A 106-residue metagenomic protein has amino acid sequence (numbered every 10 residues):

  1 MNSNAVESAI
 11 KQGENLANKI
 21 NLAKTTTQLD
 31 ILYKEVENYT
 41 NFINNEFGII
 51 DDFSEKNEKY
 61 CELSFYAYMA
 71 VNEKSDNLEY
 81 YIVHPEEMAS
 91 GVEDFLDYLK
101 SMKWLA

Functional and structural regions predicted by a protein language model:
M1-E7, S101-A106: Short intrinsically disordered terminal tails
N2-E37: Short terminal alpha-helical segments
A9, G13, A17, T40 (+2 more regions): Small side chains
K19-L32, F47-S54, S75-V83: Charged, low-complexity interaction regions
K34, Y39-D51, Y60: Amphipathic, interaction-prone secondary-structure segments
E62-A106: Amphipathic alpha-helical binding modules
